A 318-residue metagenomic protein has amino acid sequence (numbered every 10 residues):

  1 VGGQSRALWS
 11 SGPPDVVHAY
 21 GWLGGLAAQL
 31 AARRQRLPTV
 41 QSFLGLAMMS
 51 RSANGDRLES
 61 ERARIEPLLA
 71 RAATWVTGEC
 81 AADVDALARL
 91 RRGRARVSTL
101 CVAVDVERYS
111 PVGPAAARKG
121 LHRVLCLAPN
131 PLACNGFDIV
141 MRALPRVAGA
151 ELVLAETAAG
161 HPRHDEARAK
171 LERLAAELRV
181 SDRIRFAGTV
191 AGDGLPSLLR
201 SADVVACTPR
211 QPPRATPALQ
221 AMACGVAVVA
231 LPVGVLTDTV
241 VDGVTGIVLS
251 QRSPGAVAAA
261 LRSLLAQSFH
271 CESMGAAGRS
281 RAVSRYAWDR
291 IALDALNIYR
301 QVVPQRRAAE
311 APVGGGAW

Functional and structural regions predicted by a protein language model:
A47, L58-V76: Membrane-proximal helix-turn-helix segments that form the acceptor-binding/catalytic region of lipid-linked
A82, A103: Carbohydrate-associated surface elements
A116-P145, V153: Conserved donor-binding/catalytic core segment of Leloir-type glycosyltransferases
D165-V190: Nucleotide-activated donor-binding/catalytic signature segment of Leloir-type glycosyltransferases, i.e., the conserved
T189, S197-A202: Short alpha-helical donor nucleotide-sugar binding micro-motif in glycosyltransferases
R210: Aromatic "clamp/platform" in nucleotide-sugar-dependent glycosyltransferases that forms part of the donor/acceptor
A227-A230: Short hydrophobic beta-strand element within catalytic cores of glycosyltransferases and related nucleotide-activated
D242-G243, I247-P254, S263-F269: Conserved acidic donor-binding segment of nucleotide-sugar-dependent glycosyltransferases
